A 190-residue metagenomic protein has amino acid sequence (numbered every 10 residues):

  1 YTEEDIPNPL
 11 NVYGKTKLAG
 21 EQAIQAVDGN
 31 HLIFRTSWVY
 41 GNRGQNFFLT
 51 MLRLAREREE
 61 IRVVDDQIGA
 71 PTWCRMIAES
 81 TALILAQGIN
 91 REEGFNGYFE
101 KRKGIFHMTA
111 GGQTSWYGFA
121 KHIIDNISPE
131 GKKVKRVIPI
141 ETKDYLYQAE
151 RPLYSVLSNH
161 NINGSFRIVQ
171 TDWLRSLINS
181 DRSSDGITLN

Functional and structural regions predicted by a protein language model:
Y1-L10: Active-site "gating" loop of Rossmann-like NAD(P)-dependent oxidoreductase/epimerase domains
N11, G69-T72, T114, L157 (+1 more regions): Residue-level signal for the nucleotide or nucleotide-sugar donor/cofactor binding architecture
T16: Active-site helix of classical SDR
Q22-L83: NAD(P)-dependent short-chain dehydrogenase/reductase
F47-F48, C74, A78, W116-A120 (+2 more regions): A general structural signal for well-ordered alpha-helical segments in protein cores
A55-E59, L85-E92, I127, F166 (+1 more regions): A general structural signal marking secondary-structure boundaries and capping sites
S80-T81, Q87-Q148, L189-N190: Mid/C-terminal beta-alpha module of Rossmann-like enzyme folds, strongest in SDR-family dehydrogenases/epimerases
Q148-N190: C-terminal amphipathic/interface module of NAD(P)-dependent oxidoreductases and related NAD-binding regulators
